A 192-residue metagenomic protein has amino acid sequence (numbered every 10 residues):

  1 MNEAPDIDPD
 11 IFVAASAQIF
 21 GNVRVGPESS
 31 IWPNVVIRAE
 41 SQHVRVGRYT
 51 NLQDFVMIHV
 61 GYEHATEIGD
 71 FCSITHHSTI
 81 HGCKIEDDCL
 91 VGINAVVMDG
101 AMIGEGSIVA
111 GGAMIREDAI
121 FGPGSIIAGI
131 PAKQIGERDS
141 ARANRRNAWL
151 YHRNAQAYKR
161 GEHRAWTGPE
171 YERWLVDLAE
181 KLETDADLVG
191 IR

Functional and structural regions predicted by a protein language model:
M1-E28, V36, T184-R192: Extended, small-residue-rich solenoid/repeat segments and analogous flexible loops that form exposed scaffolds
M1-N2, D6-I7, E40, R48 (+4 more regions): Glycine-rich hexapeptide-repeat left-handed beta-helix
